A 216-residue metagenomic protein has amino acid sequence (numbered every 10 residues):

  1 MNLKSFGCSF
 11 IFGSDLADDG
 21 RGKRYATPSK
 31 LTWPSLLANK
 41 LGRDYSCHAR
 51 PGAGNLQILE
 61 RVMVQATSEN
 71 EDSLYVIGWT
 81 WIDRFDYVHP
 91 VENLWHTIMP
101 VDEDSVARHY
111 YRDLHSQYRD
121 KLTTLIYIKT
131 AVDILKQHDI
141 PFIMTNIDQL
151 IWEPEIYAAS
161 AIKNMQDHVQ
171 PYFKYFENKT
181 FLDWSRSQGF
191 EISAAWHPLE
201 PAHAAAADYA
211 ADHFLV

Functional and structural regions predicted by a protein language model:
M1-L56, T67: Serine-esterase "nucleophile elbow" of acetyl-processing enzymes
M63-V216: Alpha-helical cap/lid subdomain in secreted, periplasmic, or secretory-pathway luminal O-acyl-processing enzymes
